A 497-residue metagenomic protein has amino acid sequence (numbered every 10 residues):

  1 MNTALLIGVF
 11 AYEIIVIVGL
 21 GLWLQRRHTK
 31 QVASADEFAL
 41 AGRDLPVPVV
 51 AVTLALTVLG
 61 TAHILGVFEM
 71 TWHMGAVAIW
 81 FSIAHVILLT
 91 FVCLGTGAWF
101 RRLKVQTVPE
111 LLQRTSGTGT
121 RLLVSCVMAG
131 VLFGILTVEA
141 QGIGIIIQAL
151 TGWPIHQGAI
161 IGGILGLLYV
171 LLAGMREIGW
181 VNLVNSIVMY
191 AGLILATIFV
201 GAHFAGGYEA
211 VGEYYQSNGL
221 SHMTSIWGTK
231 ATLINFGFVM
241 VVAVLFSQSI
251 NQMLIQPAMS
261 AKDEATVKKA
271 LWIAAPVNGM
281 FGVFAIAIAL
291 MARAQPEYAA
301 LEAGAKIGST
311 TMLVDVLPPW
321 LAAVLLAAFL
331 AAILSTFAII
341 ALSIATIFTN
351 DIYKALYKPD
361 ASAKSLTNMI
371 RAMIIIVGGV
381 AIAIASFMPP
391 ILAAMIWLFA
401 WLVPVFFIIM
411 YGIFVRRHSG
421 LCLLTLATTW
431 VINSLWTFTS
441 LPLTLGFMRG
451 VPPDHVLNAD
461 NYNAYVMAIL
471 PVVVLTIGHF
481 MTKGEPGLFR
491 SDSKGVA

Functional and structural regions predicted by a protein language model:
M1-A497: Membrane-embedded helix-loop-helix hairpins and adjacent transmembrane boundary segments in multi-pass transporters
